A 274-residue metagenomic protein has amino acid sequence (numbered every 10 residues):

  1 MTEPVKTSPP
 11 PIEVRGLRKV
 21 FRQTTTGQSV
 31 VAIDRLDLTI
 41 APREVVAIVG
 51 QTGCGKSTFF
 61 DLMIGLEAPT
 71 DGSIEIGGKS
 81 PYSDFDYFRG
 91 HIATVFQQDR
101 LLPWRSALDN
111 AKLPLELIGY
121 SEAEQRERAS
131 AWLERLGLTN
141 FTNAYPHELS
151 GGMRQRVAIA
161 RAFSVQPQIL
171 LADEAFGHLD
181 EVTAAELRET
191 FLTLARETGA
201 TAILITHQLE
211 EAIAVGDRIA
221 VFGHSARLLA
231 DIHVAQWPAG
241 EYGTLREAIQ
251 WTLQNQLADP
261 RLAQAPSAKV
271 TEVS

Functional and structural regions predicted by a protein language model:
V49-Q51: The feature captures the beta-strand-to-loop junction immediately N-terminal to the Walker
I64: Helix-to-loop junction immediately C-terminal to a conserved catalytic motif
G72-S83, R128: Conserved ABC transporter NBD signature motif
S80-A93, L117, E122-A123, E241-R246: ABC ATPase NBD coupling module
A144-H147, V165: Conserved signature/switch motifs of ABC ATPase nucleotide-binding domains
L170-D173: Catalytic Walker B motif of ABC-type/P-loop ATPase nucleotide-binding domains
S225-T252: Conserved beta-strand-loop-alpha-helix hinge in the C-terminal portion of ABC ATPase nucleotide-binding domains
